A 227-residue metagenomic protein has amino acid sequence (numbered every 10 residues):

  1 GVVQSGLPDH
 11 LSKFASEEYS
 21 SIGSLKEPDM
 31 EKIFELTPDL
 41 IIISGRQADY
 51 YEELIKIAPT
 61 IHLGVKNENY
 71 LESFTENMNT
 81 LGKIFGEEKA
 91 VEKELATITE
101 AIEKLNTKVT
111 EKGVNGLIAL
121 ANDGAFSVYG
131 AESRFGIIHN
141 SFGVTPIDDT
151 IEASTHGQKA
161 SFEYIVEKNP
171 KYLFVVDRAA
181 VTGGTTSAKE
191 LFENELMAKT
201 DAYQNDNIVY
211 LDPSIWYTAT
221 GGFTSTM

Functional and structural regions predicted by a protein language model:
G1-E35, L40, R46: A short, structured surface patch at a secondary-structure boundary
Q4-L7, E27, L40, Q47-D49 (+4 more regions): Solvent-exposed loop/turn segments at secondary-structure junctions within structured extracellular/periplasmic domains
L7-D9, V128-G157: Alpha-helical, coiled-coil/dimerization segments enriched in small aliphatic residues
I22-D29, E152-F162: Short helix-initiation/N-cap motifs at beta->coil->alpha
D29, R46-Y50, F74-N77, A90 (+8 more regions): Stable alpha-helical elements in mature extracytoplasmic
T37-I43, P59, I165, N169-L173: Proline-aspartate-enriched helix->loop->beta-strand connector
E53, I57-D123, N207, W216-M227: Extracytoplasmic substrate-binding proteins
K171-M227: Structured C-terminal subdomain patch of bacterial secreted/periplasmic proteins
